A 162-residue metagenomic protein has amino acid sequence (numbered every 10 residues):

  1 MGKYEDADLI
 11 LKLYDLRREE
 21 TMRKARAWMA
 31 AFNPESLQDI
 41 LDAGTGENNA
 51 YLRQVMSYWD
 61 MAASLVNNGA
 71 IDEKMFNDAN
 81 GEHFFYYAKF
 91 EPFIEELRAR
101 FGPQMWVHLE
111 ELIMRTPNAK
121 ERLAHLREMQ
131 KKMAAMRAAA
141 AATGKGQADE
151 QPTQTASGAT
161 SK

Functional and structural regions predicted by a protein language model:
M1-K162: Acidic, Ser/Pro/Thr-rich low-complexity regulatory regions and the short amphipathic helical interaction modules they
